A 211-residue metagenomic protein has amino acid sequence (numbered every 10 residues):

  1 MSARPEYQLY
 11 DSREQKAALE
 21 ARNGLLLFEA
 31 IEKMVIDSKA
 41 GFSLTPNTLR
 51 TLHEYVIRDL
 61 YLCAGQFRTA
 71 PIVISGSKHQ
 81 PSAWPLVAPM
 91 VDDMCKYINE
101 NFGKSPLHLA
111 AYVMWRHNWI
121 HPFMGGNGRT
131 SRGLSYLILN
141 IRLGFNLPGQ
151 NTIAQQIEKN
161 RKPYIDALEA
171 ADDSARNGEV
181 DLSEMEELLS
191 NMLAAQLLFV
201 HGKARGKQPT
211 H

Functional and structural regions predicted by a protein language model:
M1-H211: FIC/Doc superfamily catalytic core
